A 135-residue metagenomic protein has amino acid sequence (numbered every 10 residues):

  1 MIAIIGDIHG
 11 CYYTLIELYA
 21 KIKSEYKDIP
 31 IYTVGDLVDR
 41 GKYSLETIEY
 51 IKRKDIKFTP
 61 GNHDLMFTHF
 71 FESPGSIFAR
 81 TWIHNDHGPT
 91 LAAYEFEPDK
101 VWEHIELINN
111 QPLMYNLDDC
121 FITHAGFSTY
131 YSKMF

Functional and structural regions predicted by a protein language model:
M1-A3, N116-F121: Beta-strand-turn-beta hairpins that frame and shape the catalytic cleft of phosphate-ester-processing enzymes
M1-I48: N-terminal active-site segment of His-dependent metallophosphoesterases
H9-G10, D39, D64-L65, F127-Y130: Short, solvent-exposed loop/turn segments at secondary-structure junctions
G10-Y13, D118-A125: Catalytic core of the metallo-beta-lactamase
V34, T59-G61, H124: Generic beta-sheet signal
S44-D118, S128-T129: Active-site neighborhood of divalent metal-dependent phosphoester bond hydrolases
F121-F135: Divalent-metal (often Zn2+) His-rich catalytic cores of metallo-beta-lactamase-fold enzymes
